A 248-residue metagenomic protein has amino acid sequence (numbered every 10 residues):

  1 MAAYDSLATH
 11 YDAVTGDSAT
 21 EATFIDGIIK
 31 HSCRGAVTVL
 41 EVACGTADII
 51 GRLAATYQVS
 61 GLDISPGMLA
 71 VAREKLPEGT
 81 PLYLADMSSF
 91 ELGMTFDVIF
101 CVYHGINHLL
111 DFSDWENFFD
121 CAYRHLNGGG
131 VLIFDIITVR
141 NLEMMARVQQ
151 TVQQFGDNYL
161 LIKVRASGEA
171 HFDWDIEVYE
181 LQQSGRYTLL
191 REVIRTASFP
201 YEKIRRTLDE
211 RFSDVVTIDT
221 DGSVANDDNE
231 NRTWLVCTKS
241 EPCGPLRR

Functional and structural regions predicted by a protein language model:
M1-G35, D48: Conserved class I S-adenosyl-L-methionine
G35-A43: Conserved class I S-adenosyl-L-methionine
A47-S89: Class I SAM-dependent methyltransferase SAM/SAH-binding core
S88-V98: A short acidic, Gly/Pro-enriched loop at the edge of an enzyme's catalytic core that lines a small-molecule cofactor
E116-G128: A short glycine-rich, Lys/Arg-flanked "PGG" loop and its adjoining helix->strand segment in the class I
G129-I136: Conserved beta-strand signature within the Rossmann-like core of class I S-adenosyl-L-methionine
I136-K203: SAM-dependent methyltransferase
Y201-R248: C-terminal lobe and adjacent flexible extensions of AdoMet/dcAdoMet transferase-like proteins
